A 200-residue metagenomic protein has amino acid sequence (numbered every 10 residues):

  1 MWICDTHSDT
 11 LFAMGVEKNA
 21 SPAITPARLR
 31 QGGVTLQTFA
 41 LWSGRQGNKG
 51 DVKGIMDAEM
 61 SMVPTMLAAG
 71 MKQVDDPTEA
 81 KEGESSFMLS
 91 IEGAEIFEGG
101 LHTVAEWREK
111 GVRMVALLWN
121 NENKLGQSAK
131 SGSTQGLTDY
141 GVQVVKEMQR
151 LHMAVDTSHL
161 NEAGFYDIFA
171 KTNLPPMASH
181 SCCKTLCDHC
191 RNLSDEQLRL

Functional and structural regions predicted by a protein language model:
M1-T134, D188-L200: N-terminal hydrophobic targeting/anchoring segments and the immediately downstream early-domain regions of hydrolases
L101-E109, S131-M177, C190-L200: Histidine/acidic residue-rich metal-binding segments in metalloenzymes
E162-A163, C183-T185: Short, catalytically relevant binding-site loops at active-site mouths
S179-S181: Ligand/cofactor pocket segment of small-molecule handling proteins
